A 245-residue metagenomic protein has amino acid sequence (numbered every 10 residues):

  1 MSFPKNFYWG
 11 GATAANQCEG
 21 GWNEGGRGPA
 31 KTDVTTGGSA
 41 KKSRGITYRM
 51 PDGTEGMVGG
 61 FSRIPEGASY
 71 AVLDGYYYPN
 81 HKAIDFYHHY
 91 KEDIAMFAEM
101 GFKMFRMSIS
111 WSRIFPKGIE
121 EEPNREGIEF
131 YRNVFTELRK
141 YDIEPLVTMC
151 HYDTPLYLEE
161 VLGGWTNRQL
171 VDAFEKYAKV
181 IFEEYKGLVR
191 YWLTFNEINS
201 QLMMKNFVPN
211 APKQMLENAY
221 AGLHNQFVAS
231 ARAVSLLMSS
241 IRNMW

Functional and structural regions predicted by a protein language model:
M1-D74, E99, K117-I119, I128-W245: Active-site region of glycoside hydrolase catalytic domains
G75-H89, G164-Q169: Active-site mouth loops of central-metabolism enzymes
H81-I84, H88, E122, E217 (+1 more regions): Short, solvent-exposed segments of well-ordered alpha helices
K82-A98, P116, G127: Internal amphipathic alpha-helical repeat/solenoid segments
H89-S110, E144: Catalytic domains of carbohydrate-active enzymes, especially glycoside hydrolases
I109-P123: Glycine-rich, proline-tolerant flexible connector loops at the mouths of alpha/beta enzymes
